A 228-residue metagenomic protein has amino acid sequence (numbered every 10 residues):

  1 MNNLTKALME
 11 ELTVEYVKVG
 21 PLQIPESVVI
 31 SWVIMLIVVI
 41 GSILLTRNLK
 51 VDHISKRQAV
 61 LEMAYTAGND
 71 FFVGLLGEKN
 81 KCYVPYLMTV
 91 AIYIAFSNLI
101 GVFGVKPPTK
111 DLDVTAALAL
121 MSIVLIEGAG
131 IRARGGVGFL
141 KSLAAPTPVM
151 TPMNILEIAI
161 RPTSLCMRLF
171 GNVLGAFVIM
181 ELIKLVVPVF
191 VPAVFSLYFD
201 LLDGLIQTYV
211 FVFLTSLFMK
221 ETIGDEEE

Functional and structural regions predicted by a protein language model:
M1-E228: Selective transmembrane helix interface/packing segments
